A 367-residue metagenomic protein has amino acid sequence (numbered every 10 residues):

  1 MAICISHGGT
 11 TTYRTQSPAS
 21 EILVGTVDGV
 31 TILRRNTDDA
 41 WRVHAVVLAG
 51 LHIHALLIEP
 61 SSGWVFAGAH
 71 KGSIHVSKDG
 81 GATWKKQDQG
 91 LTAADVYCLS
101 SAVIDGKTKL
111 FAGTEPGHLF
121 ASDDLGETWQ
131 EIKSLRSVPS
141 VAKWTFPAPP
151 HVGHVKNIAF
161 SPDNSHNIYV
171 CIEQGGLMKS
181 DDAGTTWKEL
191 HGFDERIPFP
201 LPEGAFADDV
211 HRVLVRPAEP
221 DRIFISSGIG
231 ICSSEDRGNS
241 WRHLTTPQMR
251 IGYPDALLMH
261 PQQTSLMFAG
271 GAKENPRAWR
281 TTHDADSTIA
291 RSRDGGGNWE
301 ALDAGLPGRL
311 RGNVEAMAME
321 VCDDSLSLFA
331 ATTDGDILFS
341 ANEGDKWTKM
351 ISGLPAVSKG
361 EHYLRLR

Functional and structural regions predicted by a protein language model:
M1-R367: Extracellular glycan-interacting surfaces
